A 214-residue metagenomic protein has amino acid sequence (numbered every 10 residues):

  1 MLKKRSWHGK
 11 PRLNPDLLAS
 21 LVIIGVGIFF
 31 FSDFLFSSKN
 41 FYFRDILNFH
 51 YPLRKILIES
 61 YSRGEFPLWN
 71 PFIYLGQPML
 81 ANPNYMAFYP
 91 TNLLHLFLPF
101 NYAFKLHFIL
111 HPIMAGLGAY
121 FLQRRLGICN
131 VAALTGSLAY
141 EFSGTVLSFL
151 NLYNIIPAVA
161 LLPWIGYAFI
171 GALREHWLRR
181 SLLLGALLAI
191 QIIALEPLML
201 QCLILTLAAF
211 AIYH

Functional and structural regions predicted by a protein language model:
M1-D33: Start-transfer (signal-anchor) and selected internal transmembrane alpha helices of multi-pass inner/ER membrane
L17-L21, L106, L134-L138, S181-A186 (+1 more regions): Hydrophobic alpha-helical transmembrane segments
V26-A119, L138-P163: Membrane-interface coil-to-helix junctions
L93-L94, Y120, T145, A168 (+2 more regions): Alpha-helical transmembrane segments of multipass membrane proteins
G118-L134, A168-W177: Transmembrane alpha-helical segments of multipass membrane enzymes and assembly factors that act on membrane-embedded
L150-N154, I192-L205: Helix-loop-helix junctions and helix-breaking kinks within/between transmembrane helices of multi-pass membrane
G171-A189: Short hydrophobic alpha-helices at membrane interfaces in multi-pass membrane enzymes
C202-H214: Perimembrane helix-loop-helix junctions
